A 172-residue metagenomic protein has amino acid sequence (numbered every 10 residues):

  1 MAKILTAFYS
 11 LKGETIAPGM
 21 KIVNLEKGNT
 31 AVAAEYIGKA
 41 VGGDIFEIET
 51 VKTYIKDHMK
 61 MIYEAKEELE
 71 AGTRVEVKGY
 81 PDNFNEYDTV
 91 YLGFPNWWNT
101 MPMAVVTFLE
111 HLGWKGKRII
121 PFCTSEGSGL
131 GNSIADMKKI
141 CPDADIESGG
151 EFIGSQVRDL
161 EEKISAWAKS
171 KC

Functional and structural regions predicted by a protein language model:
M1-T89, N99, V106, E110 (+1 more regions): N-terminal beta1-alpha1-beta2 submodule of the flavodoxin-like/Rossmannoid cofactor-binding fold
K12-E14, V51-T53, N96-T100, E126-G129 (+1 more regions): Solvent-exposed loop/turn segments at secondary-structure junctions within structured extracellular/periplasmic domains
E47-E49, C123, E151: Residue-level recognition of beta-strand->loop/alpha-helix junctions
F84, E110-G116, I140-C141: Short, conserved loop/helix-junction motifs that constitute active-site signature segments in enzyme catalytic cores
P102-V105, G131-I134, R158-E161: Conserved strand-to-helix beginnings and helix N-cap segments that scaffold or border functional pockets
G127-I140: Glycine-rich, charge-decorated loop segments at or immediately adjacent to ligand/cofactor-binding or catalytic sites
D145-C172: Glycine-rich phosphate/pyrophosphate-binding loop and the adjoining helix
